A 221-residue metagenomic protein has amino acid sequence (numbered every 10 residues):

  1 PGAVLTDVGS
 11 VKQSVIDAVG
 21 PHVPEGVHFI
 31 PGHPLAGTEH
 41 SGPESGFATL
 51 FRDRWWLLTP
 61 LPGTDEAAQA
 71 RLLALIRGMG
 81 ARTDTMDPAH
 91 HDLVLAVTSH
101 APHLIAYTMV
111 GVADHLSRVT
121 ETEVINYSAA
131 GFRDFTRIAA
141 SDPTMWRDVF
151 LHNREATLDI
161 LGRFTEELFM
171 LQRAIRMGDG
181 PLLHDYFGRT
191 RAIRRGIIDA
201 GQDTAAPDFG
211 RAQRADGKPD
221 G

Functional and structural regions predicted by a protein language model:
P1-E44: Rossmann-like NAD(P)(H) cofactor-binding subdomain of soluble oxidoreductases
K12, H33-E39, P62-G63, A89-H90 (+7 more regions): Glycine-rich beta-alpha junction loops
G20, F47, L73-G78, R189: Short, solvent-exposed amphipathic alpha-helical segments in soluble enzyme and RNA/protein-processing domains
G26-A68: Active-site capping/gating segments
L50-R137: Internal alpha-helical scaffold of NAD(P)-dependent oxidoreductase catalytic cores
E121-T190: Interdomain hinge/lid region at the active-site interface of Rossmann-like NAD(P)-dependent oxidoreductases
E167-L168, Q172-G221: NAD(P)-dependent dehydrogenase/reductase Rossmann-like domain
